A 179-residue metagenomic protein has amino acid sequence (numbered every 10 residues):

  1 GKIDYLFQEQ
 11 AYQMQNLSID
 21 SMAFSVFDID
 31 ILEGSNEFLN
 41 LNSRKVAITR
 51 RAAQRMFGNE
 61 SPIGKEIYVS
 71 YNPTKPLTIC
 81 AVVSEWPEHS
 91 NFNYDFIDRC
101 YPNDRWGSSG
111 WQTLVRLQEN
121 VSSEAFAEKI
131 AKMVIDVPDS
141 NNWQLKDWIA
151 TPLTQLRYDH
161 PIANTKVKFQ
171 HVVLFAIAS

Functional and structural regions predicted by a protein language model:
Q10-S18: Active-site loop of classical SDR/Rossmann-like NAD(P)-dependent oxidoreductases, centered on the catalytic Tyr-X3-Lys
M14, N42-K45: Short, surface-exposed beta-edge/turn micro-motifs
L17-E33, V46-V167: Mid-to-C-terminal secondary-structure elements that act as membrane-proximal/extracytoplasmic interface segments
E37-L41: Glycine-rich loop motifs involved in handling phospho/adenylate chemistry
K166-S179: Hydrophobic alpha-helical transmembrane segments of multi-pass inner-membrane transport and secretion
